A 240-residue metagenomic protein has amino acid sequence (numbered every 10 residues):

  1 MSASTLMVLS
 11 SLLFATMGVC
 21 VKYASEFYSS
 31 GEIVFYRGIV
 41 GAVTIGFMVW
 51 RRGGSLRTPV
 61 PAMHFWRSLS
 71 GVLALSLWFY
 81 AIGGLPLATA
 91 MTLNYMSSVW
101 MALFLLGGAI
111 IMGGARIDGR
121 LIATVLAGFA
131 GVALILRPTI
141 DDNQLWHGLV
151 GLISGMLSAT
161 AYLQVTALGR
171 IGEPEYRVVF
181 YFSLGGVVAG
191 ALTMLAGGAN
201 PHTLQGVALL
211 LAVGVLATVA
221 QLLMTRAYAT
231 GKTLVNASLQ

Functional and structural regions predicted by a protein language model:
S2-S10, V49-W50, G54-F79, W146-S154 (+2 more regions): Loop-to-transmembrane-helix transition segments
A3, Y28-L73, M101-F104, L157-A161 (+1 more regions): Transmembrane alpha-helices of multi-pass small-molecule transport proteins
L12-V40, T160-G185: Juxtamembrane helix-loop-helix junctions in multi-pass membrane proteins
E26-V43, I82-W100, Q144-L157, T203-A217: Structural signature of hydrophobic alpha-helical transmembrane segments
I45, T139-G198: Transmembrane alpha-helical segments that form core, pore/gating elements of small-molecule transporters/exporters
Y80-G83, S97-L121: C-terminal transmembrane-helix exit sites in multi-pass transporters
A90-M96, G172-G185, Q221-Q240: Helix-helix packing/entry segments at the starts of transmembrane helices
L103, I117-R137: Hydrophobic transmembrane alpha-helices of multi-pass small-molecule transport proteins
